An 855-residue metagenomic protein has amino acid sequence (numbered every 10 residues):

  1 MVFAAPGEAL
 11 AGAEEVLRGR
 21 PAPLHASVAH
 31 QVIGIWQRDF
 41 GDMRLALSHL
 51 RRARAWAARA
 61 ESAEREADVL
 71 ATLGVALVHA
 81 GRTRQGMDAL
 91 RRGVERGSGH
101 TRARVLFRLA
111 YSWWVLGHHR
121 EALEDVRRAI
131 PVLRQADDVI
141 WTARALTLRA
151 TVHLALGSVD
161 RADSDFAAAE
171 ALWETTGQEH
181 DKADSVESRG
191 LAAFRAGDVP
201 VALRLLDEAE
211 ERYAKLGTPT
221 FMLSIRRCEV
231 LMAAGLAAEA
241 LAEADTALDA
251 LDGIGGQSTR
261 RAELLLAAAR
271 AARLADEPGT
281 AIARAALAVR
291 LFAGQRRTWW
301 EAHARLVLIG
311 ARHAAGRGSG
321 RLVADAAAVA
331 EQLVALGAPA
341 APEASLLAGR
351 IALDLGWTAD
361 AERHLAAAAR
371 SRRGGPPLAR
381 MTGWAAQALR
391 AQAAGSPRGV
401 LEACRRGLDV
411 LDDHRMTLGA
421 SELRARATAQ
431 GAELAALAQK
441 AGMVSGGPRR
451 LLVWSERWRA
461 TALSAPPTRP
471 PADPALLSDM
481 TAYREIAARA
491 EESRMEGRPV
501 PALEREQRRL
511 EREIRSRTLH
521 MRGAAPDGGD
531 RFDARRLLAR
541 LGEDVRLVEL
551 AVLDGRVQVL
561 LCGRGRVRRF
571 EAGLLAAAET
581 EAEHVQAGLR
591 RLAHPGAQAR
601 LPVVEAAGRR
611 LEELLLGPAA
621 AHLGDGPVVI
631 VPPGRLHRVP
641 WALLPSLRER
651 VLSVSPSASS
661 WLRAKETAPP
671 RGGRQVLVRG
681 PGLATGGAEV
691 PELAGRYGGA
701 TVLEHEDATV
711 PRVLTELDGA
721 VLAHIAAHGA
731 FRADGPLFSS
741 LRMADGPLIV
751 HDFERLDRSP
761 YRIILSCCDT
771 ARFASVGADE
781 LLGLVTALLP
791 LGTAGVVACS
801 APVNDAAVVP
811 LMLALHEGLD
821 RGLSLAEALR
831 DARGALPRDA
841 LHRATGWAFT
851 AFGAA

Functional and structural regions predicted by a protein language model:
E14-R18, R51-E61, R91-R96, R127-D138 (+8 more regions): Amphipathic alpha-helical segments of tetratricopeptide repeats
H25, R65, T101, W141 (+9 more regions): Structural signature of alpha-solenoid helical repeat junctions
V28, D68, R104, Y111 (+13 more regions): Residue register of alpha-helical TPR repeats
H30, Q37, L77, W113 (+11 more regions): Residue at a conserved register position within TPR or TPR-like alpha-solenoid repeats
P397-S646, P670-V676: Amphipathic alpha-helical protein-protein interaction segments
F532-A577, E581-L592, A599-A855: Catalytic cores of enzymes
